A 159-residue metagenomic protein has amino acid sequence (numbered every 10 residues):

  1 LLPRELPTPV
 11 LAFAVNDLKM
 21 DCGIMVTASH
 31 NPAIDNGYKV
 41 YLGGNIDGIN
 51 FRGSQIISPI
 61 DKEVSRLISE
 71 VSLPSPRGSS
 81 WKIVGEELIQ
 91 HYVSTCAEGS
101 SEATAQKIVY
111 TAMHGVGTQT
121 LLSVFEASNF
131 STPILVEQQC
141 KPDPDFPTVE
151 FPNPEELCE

Functional and structural regions predicted by a protein language model:
L1-I46: Ferredoxin-reductase
N36-C158: Gly/Ser/Thr-enriched, mixed-charge loops and adjacent short helices that form phosphate/oxyanion-binding elements
